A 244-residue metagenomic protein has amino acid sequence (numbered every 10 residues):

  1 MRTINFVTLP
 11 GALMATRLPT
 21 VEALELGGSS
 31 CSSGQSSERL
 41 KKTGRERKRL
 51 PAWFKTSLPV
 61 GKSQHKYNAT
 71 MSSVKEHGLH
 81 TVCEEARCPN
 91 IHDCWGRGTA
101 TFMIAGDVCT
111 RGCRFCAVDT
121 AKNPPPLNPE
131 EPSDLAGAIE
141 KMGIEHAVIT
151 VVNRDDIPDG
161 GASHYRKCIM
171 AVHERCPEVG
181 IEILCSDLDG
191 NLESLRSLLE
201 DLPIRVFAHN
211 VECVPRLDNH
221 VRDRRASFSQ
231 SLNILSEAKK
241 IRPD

Functional and structural regions predicted by a protein language model:
R2-R111: Flexible, acidic/Gly-rich N-terminal and inter-domain linker regions that tether and position cofactor-handling modules
F6, T81-I91, C113-P126, G180-D189 (+1 more regions): Short charge-dense sequence patches
L40-K48, G61-H65, N90-I91, C109-C113 (+4 more regions): Short amphipathic alpha-helical segments, especially helix-boundary/capping motifs
L50, C116-D119, E145, V152: Acidic/polar active-site rim loop that often engages polyanionic ligands
L58, K62, L127, G160: Catalytic cores of large soluble enzymes that bind and process phosphate-bearing ligands
N90-K141: Active-site cofactor/substrate anionic-group-binding motifs, chiefly glycine- and Lys/Arg-rich phosphate-binding loops
E131-A147, V151-D244: Conserved AdoMet/S-adenosylmethionine-binding subsite of the radical SAM
